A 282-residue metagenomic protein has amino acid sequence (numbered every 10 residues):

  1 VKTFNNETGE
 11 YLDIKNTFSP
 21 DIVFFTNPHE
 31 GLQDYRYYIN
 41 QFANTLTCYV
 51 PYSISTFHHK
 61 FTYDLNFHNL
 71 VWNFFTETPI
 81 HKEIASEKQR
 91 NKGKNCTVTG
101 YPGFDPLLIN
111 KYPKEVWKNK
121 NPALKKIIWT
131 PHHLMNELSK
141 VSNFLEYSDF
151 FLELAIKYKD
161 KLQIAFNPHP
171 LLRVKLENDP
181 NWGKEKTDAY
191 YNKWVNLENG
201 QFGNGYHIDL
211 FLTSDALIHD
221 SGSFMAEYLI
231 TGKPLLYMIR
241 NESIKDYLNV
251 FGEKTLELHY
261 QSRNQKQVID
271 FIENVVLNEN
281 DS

Functional and structural regions predicted by a protein language model:
V1-L108: Active-site and donor-binding regions of nucleotide-sugar-utilizing enzymes
I14-N16, N66-F67, K120, D209-L210 (+1 more regions): Structural alpha-helical scaffold elements that stabilize or flank donor/cofactor-binding regions in carbohydrate
Y35-I54, Y147-F151, G232-I244: A short, gly/pro- and small-residue-rich
Y49, F202-Y247: A donor-sugar binding/catalytic signature common to diverse glycosyltransferases and related nucleotide-sugar
N69-F74, T213-A216, L256-H259: Short active-site oxyanion
F104-T187, Y260-S262, L277: Conserved catalytic-core segment of nucleotide-activated headgroup transferases in glycan assembly
D179-G203: Nucleotide-activated donor-binding/catalytic signature segment of Leloir-type glycosyltransferases, i.e., the conserved
G252-S282: Leloir-type glycosyltransferase catalytic cores
